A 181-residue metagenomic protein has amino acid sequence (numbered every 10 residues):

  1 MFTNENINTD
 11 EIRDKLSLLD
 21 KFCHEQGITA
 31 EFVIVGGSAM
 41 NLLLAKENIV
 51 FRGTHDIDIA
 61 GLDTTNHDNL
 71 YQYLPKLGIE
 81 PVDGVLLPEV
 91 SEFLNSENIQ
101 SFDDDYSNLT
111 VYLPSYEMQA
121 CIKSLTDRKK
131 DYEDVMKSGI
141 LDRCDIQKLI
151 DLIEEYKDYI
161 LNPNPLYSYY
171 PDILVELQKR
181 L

Functional and structural regions predicted by a protein language model:
M1-L181: Compositionally biased terminal segments of proteins
